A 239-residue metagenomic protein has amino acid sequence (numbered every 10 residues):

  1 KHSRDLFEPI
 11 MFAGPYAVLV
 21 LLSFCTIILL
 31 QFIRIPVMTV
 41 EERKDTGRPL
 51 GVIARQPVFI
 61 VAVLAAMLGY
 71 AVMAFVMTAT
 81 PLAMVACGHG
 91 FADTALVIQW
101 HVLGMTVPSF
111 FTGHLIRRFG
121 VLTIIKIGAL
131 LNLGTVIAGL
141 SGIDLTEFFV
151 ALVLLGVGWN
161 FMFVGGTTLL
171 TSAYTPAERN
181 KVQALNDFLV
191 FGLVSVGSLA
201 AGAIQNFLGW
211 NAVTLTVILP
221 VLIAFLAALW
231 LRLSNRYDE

Functional and structural regions predicted by a protein language model:
H2-L21, A203-V221: A membrane-interface helix-boundary motif in multi-pass transporters
R4, V107-V121, Q205: Helix-to-loop junctions at the C-terminal end of transmembrane segments in multipass secondary transporters
V18-V40, A227-R232: C-terminal membrane-cytosol helix-exit motif in multi-pass small-molecule transporters
I35-V63: Juxtamembrane intracellular "pre-TM" segments in multi-pass secondary transporters
R55-F75, V153: Pair of pore-lining "gating" transmembrane helices in MFS-fold secondary transporters
T123-A138, I218: Structural signature of the two symmetry-related core transmembrane helices
F161-T175: Intracellular juxtamembrane helix-capping segments at the cytosolic ends of symmetry-related transmembrane helices
A173, A177-L208: A late C-terminal transmembrane helix in Major Facilitator Superfamily
